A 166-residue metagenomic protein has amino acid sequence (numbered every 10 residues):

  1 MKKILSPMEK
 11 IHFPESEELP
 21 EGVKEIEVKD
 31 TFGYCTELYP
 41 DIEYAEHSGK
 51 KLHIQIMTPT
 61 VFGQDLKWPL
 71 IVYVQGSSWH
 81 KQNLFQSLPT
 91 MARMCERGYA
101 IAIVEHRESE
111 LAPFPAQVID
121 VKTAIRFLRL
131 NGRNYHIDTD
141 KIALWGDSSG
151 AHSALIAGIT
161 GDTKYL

Functional and structural regions predicted by a protein language model:
S6-H12, E96, L130: Residues at the C-terminal ends
P7-L66: N-terminal cap/lid segment of alpha/beta-hydrolase-fold proteins
T60, S77, A100, E105-S109: Short beta-to-alpha linker loops that shape the active-site pocket of alpha/beta-hydrolase fold enzymes
D65-S77: Short beta-strand element of the alpha/beta-hydrolase
K81-F85, L111-A112: Short N-terminal helix/helix-N-cap motif within the alpha/beta-hydrolase-1
L84-I103: Short amphipathic alpha-helix adjacent to the substrate-entry channel of hydrolases
A112-R133: Alpha/beta-hydrolase active-site loop
R126-L166: Primarily recognizes the serine-hydrolase "nucleophile elbow" in alpha/beta-hydrolase and SGNH/GDSL folds
